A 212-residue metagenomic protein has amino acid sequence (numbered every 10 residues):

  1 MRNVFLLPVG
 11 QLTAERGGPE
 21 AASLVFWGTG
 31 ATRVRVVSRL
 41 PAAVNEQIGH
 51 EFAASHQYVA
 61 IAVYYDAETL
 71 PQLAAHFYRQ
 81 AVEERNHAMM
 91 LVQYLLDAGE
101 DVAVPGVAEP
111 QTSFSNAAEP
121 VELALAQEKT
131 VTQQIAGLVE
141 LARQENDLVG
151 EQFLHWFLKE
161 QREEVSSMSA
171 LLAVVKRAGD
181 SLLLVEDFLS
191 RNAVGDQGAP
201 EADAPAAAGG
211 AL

Functional and structural regions predicted by a protein language model:
M1-L212: Iron-associated oxidoreductase/ferritin-like identity signal
